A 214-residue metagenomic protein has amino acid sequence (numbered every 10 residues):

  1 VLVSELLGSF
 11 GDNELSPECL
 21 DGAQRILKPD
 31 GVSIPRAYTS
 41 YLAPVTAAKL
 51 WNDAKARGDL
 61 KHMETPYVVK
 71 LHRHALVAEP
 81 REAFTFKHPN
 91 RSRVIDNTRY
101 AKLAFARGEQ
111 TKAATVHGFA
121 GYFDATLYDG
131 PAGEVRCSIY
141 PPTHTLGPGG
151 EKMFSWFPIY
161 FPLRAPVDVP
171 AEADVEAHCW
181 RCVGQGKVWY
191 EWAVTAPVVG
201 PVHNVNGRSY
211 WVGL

Functional and structural regions predicted by a protein language model:
V1-W180, G184-L214: Class I SAM-binding transferase module
